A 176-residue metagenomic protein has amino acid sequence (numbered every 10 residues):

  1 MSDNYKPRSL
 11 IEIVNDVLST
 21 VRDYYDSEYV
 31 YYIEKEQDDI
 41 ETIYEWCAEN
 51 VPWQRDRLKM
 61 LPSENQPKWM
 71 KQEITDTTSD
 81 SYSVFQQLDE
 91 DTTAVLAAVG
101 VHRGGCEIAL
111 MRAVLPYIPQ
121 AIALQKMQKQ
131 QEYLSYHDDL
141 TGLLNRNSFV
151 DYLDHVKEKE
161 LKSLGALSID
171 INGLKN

Functional and structural regions predicted by a protein language model:
M1-N15, Q125-D138: A conserved signal-transducing helical linker
D3-C47: Helix-loop-beta substructure at the N-terminus of cytosolic sensory domains that couple signal/ligand detection
S19, A113-P116, D151: Generic recognition of well-ordered alpha-helical segments within structured catalytic/regulatory domains
E28-A97, V101-C106: GAF sensory domains
R103-A123: Amphipathic alpha-helical "output/dimerization" segments
K129-D151, I169-N176: Conserved nucleotide-binding and Mg2+-coordinating catalytic segments in signaling enzymes
S135, D154-G165, I169: Nucleotide second-messenger and two-component phosphorelay signaling modules
